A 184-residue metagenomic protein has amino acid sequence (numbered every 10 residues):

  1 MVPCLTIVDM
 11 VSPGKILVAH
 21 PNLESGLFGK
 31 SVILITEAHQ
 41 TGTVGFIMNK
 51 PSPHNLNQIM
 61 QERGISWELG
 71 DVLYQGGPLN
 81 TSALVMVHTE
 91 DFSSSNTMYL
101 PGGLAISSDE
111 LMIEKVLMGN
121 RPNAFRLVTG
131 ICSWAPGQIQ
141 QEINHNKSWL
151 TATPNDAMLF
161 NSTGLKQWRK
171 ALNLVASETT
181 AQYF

Functional and structural regions predicted by a protein language model:
C4-V128, C132-F184: A short aromatic-anchored loop/beta-hairpin motif
